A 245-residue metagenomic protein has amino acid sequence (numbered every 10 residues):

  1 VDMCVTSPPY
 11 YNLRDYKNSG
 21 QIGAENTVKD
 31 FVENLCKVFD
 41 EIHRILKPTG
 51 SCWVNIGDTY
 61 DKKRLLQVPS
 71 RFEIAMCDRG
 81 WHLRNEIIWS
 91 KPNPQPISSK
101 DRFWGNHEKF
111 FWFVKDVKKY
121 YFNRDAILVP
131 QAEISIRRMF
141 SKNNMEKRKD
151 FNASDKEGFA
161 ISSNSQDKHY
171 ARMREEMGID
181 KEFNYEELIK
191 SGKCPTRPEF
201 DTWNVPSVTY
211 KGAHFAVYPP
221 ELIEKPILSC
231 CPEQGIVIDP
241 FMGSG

Functional and structural regions predicted by a protein language model:
V1-G245: Core catalytic lobe of class I
